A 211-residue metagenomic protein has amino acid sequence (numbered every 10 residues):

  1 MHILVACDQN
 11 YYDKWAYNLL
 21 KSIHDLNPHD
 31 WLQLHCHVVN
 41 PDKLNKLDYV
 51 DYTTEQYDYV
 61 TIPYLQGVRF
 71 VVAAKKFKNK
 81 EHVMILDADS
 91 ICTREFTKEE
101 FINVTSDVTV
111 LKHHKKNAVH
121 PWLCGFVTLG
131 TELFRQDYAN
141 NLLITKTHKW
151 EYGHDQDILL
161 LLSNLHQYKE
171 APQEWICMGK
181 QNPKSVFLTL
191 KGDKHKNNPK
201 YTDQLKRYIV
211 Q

Functional and structural regions predicted by a protein language model:
M1-Y59, K78-N79, L188-Y201, K206-Q211: N-terminal anchoring/stem segment of glycosyltransferases
Q9-A16, I62-Q66, N117, W122 (+1 more regions): Aromatic-acidic/polar surface patches that form glycan- and anion
Q9-Y11, V39-D42, S90-C92, H114-K116 (+3 more regions): Short, solvent-exposed loop/turn segments at secondary-structure junctions
S22-L26, V72, D155-L162: Amphipathic alpha-helical segments that form well-ordered structural scaffolds and often line/cohere around active
P41-Y49, K98-I102, K180-N182: Short loop/helix-cap segments at secondary-structure boundaries that form the rim of catalytic
L65-K116: GT-A fold catalytic core of metal-dependent nucleotide-sugar glycosyltransferases, centered on the diacidic
S106-F126, G130-L133: A short, conserved beta-to-alpha structural element at the edge of catalytic cores that scaffolds binding
F126-Y208: Catalytic core and acceptor-binding pocket of nucleotide-sugar-dependent glycosyltransferases
